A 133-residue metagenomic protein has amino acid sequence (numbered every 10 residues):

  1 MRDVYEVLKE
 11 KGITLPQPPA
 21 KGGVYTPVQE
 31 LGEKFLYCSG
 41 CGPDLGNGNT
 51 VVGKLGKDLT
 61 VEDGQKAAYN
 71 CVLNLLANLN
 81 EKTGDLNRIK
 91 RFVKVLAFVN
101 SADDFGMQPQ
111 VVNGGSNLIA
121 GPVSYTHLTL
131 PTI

Functional and structural regions predicted by a protein language model:
M1-P19: Basic, amphipathic N-terminal segments that precede the first structured/catalytic domain
P27-D63: RNase H-like nuclease fold core
L36-G40, V93-A102: Short, well-ordered beta-strand segments in beta-rich or mixed alpha/beta enzyme and ligand-binding folds
A67-K82, G115-L118: Short, well-ordered amphipathic alpha-helical segments that serve as non-catalytic structural scaffolds within diverse
K82-I89: Phosphate/pyrophosphate-binding loops at sites that engage ATP/ADP/AMP, CoA/4′-phosphopantetheine, polyphosphate
A102-Y125: Short, hydrophobic/π-rich interface segment
T126-T132: Conserved small/polar residues in nucleotide/adenosyl-binding loops
